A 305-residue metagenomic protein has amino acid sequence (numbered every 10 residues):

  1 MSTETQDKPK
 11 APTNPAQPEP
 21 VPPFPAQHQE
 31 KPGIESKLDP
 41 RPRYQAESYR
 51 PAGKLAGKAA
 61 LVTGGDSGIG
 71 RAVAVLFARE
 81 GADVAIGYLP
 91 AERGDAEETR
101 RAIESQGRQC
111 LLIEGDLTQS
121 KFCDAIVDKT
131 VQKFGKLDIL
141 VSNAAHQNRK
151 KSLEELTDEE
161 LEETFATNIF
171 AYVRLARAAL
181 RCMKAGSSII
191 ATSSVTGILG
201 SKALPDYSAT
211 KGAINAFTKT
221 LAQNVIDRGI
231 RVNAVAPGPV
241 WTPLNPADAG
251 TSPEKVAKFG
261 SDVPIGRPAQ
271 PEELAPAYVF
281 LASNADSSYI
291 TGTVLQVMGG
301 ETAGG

Functional and structural regions predicted by a protein language model:
E4-D7, L38, A46-E47, K150 (+4 more regions): Short C-terminal tail/terminal secondary-structure segment of NAD(P)H-dependent dehydrogenase/reductase domains
P23, Q119, D124, Q132 (+4 more regions): Conserved mid-core segment of classical short-chain dehydrogenase/reductases
E154-V173, I190, I214, I265: Catalytic Tyr-X3-Lys loop
A176, T210, T218: Active-site helix of classical SDR
R181, Q223-D227: Alpha-helical segment proximal to the catalytic Tyr-Lys
S194: Residue(s) in the substrate-gating loop at a strand-loop-helix junction that position the organic substrate next
L204, D227, P239-V263, G304-G305: A glycine/serine/threonine-rich, flexible loop-to-helix segment that serves as the NAD(P) cofactor-binding "lid"
V263-L274: A conserved structural motif in NAD(P)-dependent oxidoreductases
